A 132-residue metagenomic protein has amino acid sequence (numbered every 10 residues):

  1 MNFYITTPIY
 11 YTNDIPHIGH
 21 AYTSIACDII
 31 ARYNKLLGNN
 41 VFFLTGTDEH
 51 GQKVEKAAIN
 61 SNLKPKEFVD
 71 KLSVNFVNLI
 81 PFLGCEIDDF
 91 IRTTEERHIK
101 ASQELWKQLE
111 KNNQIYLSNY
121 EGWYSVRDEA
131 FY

Functional and structural regions predicted by a protein language model:
M1-Y132: N-terminal, positively charged nucleic-acid-binding surface of large information/translation enzymes
